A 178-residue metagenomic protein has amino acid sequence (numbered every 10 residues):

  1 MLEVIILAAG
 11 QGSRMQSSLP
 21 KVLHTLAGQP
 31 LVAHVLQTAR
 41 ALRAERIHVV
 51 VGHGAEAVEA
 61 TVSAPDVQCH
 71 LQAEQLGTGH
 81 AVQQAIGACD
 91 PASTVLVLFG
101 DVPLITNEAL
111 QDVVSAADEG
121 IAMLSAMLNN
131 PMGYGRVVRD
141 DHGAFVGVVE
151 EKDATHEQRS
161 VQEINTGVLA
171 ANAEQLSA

Functional and structural regions predicted by a protein language model:
M1-S17: N-terminal nucleotide-binding beta1-loop-alpha1 segment
V4-I6, H48-V49, L96-V97, M123-L124: Structural beta-sheet core signal
G10, D101, M127: Active-site glycine-centered loops adjacent to acidic/histidine catalytic or metal-binding residues that shape
S17-S18, L98, S160-I164: Short glycine-enriched loop/turn motifs at secondary-structure junctions
L19-T25: Short glycine-enriched, charge-decorated loop/helix-capping segments at active-site entrances that position
Q29-D112: Conserved N-terminal catalytic core of the sugar/cofactor nucleotidyltransferase
E56, P65, I105-A178: Conserved core of the sugar-phosphate nucleotidyltransferase
